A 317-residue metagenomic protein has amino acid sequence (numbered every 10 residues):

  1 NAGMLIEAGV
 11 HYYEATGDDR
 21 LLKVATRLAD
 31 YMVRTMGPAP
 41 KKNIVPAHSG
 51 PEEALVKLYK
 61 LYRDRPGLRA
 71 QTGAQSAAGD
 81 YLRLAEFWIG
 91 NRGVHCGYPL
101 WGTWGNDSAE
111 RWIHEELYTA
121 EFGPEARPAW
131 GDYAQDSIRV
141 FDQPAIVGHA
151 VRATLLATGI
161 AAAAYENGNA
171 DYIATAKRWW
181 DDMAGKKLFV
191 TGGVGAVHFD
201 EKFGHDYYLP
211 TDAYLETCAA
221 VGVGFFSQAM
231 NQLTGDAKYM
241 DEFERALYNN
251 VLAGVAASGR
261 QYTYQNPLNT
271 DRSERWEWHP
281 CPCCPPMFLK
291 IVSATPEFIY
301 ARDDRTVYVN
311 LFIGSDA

Functional and structural regions predicted by a protein language model:
N1-A317: Glycan-recognition and catalytic cores of secretory/periplasmic carbohydrate-active enzymes
